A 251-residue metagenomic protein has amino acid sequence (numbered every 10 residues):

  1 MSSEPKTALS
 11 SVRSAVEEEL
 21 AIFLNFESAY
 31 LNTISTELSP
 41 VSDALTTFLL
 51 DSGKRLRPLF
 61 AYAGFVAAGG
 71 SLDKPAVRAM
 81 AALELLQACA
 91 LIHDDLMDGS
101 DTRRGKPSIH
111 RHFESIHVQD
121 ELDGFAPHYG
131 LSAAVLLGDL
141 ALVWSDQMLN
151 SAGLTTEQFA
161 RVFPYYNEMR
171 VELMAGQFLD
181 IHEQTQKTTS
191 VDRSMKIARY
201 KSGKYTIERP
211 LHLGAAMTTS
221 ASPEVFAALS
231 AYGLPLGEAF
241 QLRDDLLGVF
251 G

Functional and structural regions predicted by a protein language model:
M1-L83, A88, I92-H93, G99-P127 (+1 more regions): Conserved N-terminal diphosphate/IPP-binding helix and adjacent helical/loop segment of trans-prenyltransferase domains
Y30-S35, F48-R57, S132-W144, L149-F250: All-alpha helical catalytic cores of prenyl diphosphate-utilizing isoprenoid enzymes
H93-D94, D244: Short, conserved catalytic/metal-binding micro-motifs enriched in Asp/Glu and His
L96-M97, L247: A short, conserved beta-strand element in the Rossmann-like catalytic core that flanks the donor/metal-binding loop
